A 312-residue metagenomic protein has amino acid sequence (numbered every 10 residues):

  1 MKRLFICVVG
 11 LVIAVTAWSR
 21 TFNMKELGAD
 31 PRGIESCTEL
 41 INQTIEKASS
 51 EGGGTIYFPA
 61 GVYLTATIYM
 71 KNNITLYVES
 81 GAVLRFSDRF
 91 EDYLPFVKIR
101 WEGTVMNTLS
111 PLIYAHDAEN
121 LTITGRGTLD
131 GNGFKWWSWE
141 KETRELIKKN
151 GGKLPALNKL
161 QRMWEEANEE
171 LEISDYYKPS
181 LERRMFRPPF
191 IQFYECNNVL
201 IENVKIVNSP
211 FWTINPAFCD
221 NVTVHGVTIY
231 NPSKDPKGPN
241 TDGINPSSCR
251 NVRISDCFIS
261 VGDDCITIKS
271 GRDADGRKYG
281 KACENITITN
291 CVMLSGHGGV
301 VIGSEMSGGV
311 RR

Functional and structural regions predicted by a protein language model:
M1-F22: Bacterial Sec-dependent N-terminal signal peptides
W18-R312: Extracellular/periplasmic carbohydrate-active domains that bind, remodel, or depolymerize complex polysaccharides
